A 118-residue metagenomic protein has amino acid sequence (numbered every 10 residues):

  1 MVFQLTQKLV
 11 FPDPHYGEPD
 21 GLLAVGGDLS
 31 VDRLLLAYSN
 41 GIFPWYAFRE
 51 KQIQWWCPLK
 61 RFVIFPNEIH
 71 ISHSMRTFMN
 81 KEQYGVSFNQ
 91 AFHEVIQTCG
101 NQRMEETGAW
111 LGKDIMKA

Functional and structural regions predicted by a protein language model:
M1-A118: N-acyltransferase acceptor-side catalytic subdomain
